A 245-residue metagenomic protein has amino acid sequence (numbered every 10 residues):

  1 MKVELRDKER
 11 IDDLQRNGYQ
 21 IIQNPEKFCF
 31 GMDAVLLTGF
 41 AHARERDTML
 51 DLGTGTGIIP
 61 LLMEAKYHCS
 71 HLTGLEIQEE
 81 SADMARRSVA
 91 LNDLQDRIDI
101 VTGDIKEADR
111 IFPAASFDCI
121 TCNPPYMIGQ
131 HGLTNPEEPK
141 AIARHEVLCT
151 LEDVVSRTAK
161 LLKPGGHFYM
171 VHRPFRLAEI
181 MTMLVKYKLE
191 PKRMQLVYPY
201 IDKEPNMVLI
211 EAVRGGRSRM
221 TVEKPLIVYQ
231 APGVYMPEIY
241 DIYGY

Functional and structural regions predicted by a protein language model:
K2-E45: Class I SAM-dependent transferase core
Q15, A43, L94, V185-K188: Short, structurally constrained coil/turn elements that cap an alpha-helix or connect an alpha-helix to the following
I22, D99-V101, K192-Q195: General small-molecule cofactor/ligand-binding pocket signal
F40-L133, S156: Conserved SAM/SAH cofactor-binding pocket of Class I
K66-Y67, P113-A114, D202-N206, M220: A generic structural micro-feature
P124-D153: Mobile active-site "lid"/loop adjacent to the S-adenosyl-L-methionine
L148-P199, K203-P205: Conserved Class I SAM-dependent methyltransferase catalytic core
E204-Y245: SAM/dcSAM-binding transferase cores
